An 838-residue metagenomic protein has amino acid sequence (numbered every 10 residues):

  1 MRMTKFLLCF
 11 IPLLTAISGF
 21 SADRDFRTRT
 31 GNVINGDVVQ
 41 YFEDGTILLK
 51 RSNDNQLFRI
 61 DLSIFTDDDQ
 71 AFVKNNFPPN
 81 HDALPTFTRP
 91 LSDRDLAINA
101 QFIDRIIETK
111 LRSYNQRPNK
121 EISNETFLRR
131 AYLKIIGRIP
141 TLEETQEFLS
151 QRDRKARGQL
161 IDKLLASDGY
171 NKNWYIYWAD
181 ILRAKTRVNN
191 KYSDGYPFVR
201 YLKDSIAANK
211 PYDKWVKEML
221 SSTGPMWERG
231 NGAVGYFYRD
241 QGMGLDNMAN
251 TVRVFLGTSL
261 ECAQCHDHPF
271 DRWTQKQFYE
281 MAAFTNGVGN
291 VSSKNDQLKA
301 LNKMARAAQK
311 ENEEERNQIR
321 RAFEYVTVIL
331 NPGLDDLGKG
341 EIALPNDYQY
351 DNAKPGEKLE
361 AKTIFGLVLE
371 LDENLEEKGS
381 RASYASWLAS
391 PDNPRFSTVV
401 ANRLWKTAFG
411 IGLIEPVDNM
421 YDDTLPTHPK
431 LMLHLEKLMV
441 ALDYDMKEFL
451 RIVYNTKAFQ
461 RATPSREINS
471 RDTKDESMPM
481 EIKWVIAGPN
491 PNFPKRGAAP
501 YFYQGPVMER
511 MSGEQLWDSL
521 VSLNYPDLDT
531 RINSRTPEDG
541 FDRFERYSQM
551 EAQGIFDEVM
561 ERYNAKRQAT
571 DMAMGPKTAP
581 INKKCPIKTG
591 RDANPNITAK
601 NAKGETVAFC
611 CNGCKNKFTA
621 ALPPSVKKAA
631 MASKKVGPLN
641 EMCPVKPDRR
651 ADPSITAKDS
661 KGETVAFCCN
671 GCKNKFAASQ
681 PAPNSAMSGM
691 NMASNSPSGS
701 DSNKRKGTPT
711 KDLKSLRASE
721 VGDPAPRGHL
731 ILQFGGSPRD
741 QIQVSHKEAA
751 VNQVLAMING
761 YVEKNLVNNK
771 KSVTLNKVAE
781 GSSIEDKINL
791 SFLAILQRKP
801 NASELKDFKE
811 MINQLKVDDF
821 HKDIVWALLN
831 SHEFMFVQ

Functional and structural regions predicted by a protein language model:
M1-L8: Bacterial N-terminal signal peptides that target proteins for export
L8-A16: Bacterial N-terminal signal peptides
F20-N99: Compositionally biased alpha-helical segments
D61-S63, A71-K74, D82-T88, A97 (+5 more regions): Intrinsically disordered, low-complexity segments enriched in small/polar and acidic residues
A97-R129, K134-I135, I139-G169, Y177 (+10 more regions): Primarily short, surface-exposed interaction patches in extracytoplasmic proteins
K172: Metal- or metallocofactor-binding catalytic centers and their adjacent structured scaffolds across diverse enzyme
V521-M574, M692-G722, H729-I758: Long, His/Glu/Asp-enriched segments that create or flank divalent metal/ion-associated functional microenvironments
G575-G689, S696-S698: Intrinsically disordered, low-complexity terminal tails/loops enriched in metal-binding residues
